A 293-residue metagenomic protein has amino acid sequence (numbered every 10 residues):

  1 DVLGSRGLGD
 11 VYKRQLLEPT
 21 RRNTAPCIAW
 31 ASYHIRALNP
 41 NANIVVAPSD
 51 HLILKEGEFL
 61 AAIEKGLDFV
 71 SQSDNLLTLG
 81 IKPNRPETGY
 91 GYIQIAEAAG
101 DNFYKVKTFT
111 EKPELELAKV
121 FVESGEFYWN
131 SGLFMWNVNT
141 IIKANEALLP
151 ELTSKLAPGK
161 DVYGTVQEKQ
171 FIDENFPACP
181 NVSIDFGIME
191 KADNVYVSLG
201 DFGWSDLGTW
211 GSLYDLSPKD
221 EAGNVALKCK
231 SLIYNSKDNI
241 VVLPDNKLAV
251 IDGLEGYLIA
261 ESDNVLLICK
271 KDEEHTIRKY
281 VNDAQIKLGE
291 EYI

Functional and structural regions predicted by a protein language model:
D1-Y12: Single conserved hydrophobic/aromatic residue that forms the stacking wall/gate of nucleotide- or nucleobase-binding
R14-E97, K143-L149: Conserved beta-loop-beta/alpha segment of the NTase-like Rossmann-fold superfamily that binds/positions NTPs
N39-A42, Q72-L76, T88, F103-K105 (+5 more regions): Short coil/turn connectors at secondary-structure junctions
I95-Y128, Y163-V166: A short, charged helix-loop
G132-W136: Short glycine- and hydrophobic/aromatic-rich loop-to-beta-strand nucleating segment in the catalytic cores
V138-I293: Left-handed beta-helix
